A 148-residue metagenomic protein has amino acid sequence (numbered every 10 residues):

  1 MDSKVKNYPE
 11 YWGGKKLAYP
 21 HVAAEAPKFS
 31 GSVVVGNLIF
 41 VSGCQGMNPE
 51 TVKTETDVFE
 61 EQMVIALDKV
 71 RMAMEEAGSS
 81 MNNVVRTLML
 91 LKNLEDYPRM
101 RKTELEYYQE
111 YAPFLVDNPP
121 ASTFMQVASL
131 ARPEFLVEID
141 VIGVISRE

Functional and structural regions predicted by a protein language model:
M1-D68, M72-R86, L91-E148: N-terminal presequence-like segments and the immediate start of the first folded domain
